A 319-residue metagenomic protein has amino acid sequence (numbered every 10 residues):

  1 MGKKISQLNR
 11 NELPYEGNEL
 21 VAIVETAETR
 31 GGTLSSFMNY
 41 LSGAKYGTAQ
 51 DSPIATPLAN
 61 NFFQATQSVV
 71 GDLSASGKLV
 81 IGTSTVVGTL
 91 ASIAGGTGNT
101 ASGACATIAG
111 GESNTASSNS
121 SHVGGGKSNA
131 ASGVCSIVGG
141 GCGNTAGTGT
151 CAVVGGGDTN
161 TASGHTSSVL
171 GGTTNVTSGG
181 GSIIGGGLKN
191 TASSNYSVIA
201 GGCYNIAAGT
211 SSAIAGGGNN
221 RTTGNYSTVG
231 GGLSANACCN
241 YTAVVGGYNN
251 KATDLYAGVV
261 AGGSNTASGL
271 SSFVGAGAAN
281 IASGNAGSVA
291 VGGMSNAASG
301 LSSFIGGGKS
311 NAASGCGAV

Functional and structural regions predicted by a protein language model:
M1-K3, E19, E25-T26, S35-M38 (+3 more regions): Register-specific beta-strand positions within repetitive beta-rich fiber domains
M1-P14: Extracellular/surface-exposed low-complexity repeats and stalk/linker segments enriched in Gly/Pro and small polar
L13, S35, A44, N60-N61 (+3 more regions): Short non-domain terminal segments
T29-G31: Short, mixed charged/polar active-site loops that provide acid/base catalysis or chelate metal/phosphate cofactors
V70-V319: Periodic small-residue-enriched repeat registers in elongated scaffold domains
